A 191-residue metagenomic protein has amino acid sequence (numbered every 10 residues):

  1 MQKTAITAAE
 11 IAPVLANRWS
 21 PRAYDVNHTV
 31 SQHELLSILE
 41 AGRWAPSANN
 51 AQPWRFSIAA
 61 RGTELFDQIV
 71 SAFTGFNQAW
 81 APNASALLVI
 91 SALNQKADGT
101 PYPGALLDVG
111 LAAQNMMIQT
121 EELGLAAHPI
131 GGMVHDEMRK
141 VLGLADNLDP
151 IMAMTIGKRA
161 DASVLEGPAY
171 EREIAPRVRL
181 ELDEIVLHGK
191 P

Functional and structural regions predicted by a protein language model:
Q2-T7, P13, T29, A153-P191: C-terminal helix-cap and adjacent tail motif
A9-N27: Generic N-terminal amphipathic, Lys/Arg-enriched alpha-helix
N27, R55, M133: Residue-level "edge-of-site" marker
E34-E40, W44-V109: Glycine/small-residue-rich phosphate/adenosyl-binding loop
G42-R43, L88, A97-V141: Small-aliphatic-rich amphipathic alpha-helix that forms the alpha element of a beta-alpha
F76-N83, L87-V89, G143-P168: A glycine-rich helix N-cap at a beta->alpha junction
A92, G132, K158: Short secondary-structure boundary segments
